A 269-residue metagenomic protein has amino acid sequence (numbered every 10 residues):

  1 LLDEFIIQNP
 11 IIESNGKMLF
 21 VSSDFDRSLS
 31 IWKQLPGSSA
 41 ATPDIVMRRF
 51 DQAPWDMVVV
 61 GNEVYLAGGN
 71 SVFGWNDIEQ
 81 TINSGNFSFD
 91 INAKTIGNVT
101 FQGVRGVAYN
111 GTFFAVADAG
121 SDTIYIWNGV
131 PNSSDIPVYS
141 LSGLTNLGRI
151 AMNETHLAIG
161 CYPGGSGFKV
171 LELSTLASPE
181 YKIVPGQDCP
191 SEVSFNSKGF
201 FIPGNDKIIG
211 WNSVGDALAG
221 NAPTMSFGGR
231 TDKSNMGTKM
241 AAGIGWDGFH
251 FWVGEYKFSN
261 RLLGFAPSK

Functional and structural regions predicted by a protein language model:
L1-D3, A40-R49, I82-V99, S133-L141 (+2 more regions): A short beta-strand motif characteristic of beta-propeller blades
L1-R49, W55, M225, A266-K269: An edge-strand/N-cap motif at the start of beta-rich repeat modules
L2-N15, D51-G61, T100-N110, L144-E154 (+2 more regions): Repeated scaffold domains used in trafficking and secretory/extracellular systems, primarily beta-propellers
F20-F25, Y65-S71, V116-G120, A158-G164 (+3 more regions): Conserved beta-strand positions in repeat-built beta-propeller and related beta-rich domains
D26-W32, S71-N76, D122-W127, G165-L171 (+2 more regions): Structural motif
Q34-S39, N76-T81, N128-S133, E172-A177 (+2 more regions): Short loop/turn segments that connect beta-strands within beta-propeller blades
D188-N212: Loop/turn-rich, solvent-exposed surfaces of beta-rich toroidal or solenoidal domains
K239-K269: Blade-level signature of beta-propeller repeat domains, shared across WD40, Kelch, NHL, RCC1 and BNR/Asp-box propellers
